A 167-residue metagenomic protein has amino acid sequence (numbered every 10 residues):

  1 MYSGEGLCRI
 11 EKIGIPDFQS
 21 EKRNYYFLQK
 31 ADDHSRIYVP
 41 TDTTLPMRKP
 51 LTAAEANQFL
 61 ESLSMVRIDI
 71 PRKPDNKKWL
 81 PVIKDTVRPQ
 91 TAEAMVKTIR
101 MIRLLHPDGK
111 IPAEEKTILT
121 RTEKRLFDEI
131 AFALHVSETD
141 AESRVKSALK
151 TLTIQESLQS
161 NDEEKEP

Functional and structural regions predicted by a protein language model:
M1-R48: A positional/architectural concept
R48-P167: Charge/polar-rich, low-complexity and marginally structured segments
